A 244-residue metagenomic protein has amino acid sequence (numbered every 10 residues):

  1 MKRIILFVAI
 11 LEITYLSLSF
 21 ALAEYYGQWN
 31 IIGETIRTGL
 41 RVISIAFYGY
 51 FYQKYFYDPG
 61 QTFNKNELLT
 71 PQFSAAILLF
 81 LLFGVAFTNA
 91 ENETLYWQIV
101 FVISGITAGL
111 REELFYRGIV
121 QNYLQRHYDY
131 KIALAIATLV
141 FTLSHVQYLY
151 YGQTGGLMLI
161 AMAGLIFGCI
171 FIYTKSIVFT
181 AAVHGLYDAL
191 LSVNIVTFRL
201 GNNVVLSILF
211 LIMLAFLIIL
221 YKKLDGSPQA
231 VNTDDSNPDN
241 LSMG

Functional and structural regions predicted by a protein language model:
K2-Y52, L206-L211: Alpha-helical transmembrane segments in multi-pass membrane proteins
I5-A9, T70-A75, Q98-V102, K131-I136 (+3 more regions): Hydrophobic alpha-helical transmembrane segments
E24-I36, G49-L114, Q121, R126 (+2 more regions): Juxtamembrane helix-loop-helix connectors linking adjacent transmembrane helices in multi-pass membrane enzymes
G27-Q28, A86-Y96, H145-T154, I195-N202: Membrane-interface helix caps and helix-loop-helix hairpins in membrane proteins
T35-F47, Q98-I103, R111, M158-I166 (+1 more regions): Membrane-embedded alpha-helical segments of multi-pass membrane proteins, especially the transmembrane helices
A76-L79, G105, Y130-V146: Small-polar-interrupted transmembrane alpha-helices in polytopic inner-membrane proteins
E112-I136, I172-S176: Membrane-interface helix/loop boundary segments of multi-pass membrane proteins
G156-F210: Functionally important transmembrane alpha-helices
